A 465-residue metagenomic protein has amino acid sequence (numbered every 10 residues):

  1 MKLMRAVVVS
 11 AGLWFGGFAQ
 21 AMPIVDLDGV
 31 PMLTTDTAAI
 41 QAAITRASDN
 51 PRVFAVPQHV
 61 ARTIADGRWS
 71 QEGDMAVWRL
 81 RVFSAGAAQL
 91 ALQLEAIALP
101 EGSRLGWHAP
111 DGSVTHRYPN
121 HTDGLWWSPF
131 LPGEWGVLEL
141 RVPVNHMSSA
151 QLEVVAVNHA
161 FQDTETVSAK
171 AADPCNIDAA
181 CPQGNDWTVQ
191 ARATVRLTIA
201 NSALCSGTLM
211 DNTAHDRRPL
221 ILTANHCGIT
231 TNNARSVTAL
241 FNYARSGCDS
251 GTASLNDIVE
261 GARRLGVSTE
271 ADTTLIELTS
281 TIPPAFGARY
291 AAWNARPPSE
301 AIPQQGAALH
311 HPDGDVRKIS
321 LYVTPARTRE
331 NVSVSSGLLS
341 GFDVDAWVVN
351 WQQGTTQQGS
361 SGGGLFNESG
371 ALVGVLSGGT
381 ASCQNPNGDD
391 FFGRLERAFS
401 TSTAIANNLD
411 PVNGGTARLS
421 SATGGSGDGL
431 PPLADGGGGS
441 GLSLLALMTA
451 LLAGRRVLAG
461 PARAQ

Functional and structural regions predicted by a protein language model:
G16-A19: N-terminal signal peptide c-region/cleavage motif recognized by signal peptidases
A21-R81, Y118-D211, S426-L433: Protease-domain processing segments flanking chymotrypsin-fold serine proteases, especially trypsin-like
M75, S84-A91: Extended extracellular/luminal ectodomain segments enriched in beta-structured repeat modules
A98-S113: Short, surface-exposed beta-strand/strand-loop-strand elements in extracellular ectodomains
F130-D345, V349-N350: Serine endopeptidase catalytic core focused on the charge-relay Asp
T208-R218, G354-L376: Catalytic nucleophile loop of clan PA
F391-A434: A recurrent domain-boundary module in secreted/ectodomain proteins
G441-P461: A cross-kingdom C-terminal cell-surface attachment/processing module
